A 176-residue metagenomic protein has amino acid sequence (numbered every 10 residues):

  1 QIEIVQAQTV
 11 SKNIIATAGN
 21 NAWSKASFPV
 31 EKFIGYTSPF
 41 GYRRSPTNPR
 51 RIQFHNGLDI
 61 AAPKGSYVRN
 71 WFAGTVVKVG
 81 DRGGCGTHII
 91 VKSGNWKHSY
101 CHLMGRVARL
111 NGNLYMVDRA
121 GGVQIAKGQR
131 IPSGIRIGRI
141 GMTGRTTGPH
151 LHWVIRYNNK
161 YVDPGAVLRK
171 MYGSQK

Functional and structural regions predicted by a protein language model:
I2-H88, S93-G94, R106, S133 (+3 more regions): Surface-exposed, glycine-biased beta-strand/turn segments
S24, V77-K78, R109-I135, V154-K176: Acidic, glycine-rich catalytic/binding loops that coordinate metals and/or anionic ligands
H55, H102, H150-V154: Histidine-centered divalent metal-coordination motifs
S66, W96-S99, K160: Short acidic/polar mixed-charge low-complexity motifs
Y100-R109: Beta-strand/loop nucleic-acid-binding surfaces
